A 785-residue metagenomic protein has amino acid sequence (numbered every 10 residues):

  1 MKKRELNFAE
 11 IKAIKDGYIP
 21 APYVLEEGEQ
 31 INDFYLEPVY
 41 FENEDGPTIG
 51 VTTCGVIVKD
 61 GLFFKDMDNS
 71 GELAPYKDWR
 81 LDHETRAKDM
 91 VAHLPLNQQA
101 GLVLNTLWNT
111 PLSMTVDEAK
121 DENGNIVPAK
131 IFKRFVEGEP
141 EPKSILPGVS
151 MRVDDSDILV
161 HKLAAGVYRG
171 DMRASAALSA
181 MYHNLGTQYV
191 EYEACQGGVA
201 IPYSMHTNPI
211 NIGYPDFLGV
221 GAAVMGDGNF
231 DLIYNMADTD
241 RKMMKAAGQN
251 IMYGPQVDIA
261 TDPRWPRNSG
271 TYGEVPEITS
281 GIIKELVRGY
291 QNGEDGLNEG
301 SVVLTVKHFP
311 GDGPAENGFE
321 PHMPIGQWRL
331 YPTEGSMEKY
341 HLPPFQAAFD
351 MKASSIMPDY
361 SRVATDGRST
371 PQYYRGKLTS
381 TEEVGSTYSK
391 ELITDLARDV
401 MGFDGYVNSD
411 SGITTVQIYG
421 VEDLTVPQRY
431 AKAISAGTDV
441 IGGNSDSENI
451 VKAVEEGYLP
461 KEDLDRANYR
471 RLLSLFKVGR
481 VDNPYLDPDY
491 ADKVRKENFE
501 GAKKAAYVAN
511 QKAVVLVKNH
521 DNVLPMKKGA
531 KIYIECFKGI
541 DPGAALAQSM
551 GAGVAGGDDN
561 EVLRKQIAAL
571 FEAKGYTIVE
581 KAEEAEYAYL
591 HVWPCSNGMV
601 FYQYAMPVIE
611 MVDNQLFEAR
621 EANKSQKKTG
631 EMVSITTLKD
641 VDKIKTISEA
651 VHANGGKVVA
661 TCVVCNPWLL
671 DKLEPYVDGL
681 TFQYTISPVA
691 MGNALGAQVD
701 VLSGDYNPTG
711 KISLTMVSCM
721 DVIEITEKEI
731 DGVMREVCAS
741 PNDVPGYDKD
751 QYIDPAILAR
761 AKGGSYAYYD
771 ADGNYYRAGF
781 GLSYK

Functional and structural regions predicted by a protein language model:
M1-G61, M67, E122-G148, R152-D155 (+10 more regions): C-terminal non-catalytic regions of proteins with extracellular/luminal or membrane-system context
L6-K12, P22-L25, F34-L36, V58 (+11 more regions): Active-site-adjacent structural elements in enzyme catalytic domains
K88-Q99, L104-L112, Q188-E193, R241-N250 (+13 more regions): Sec-exported extracytoplasmic/periplasmic mature domains
L104, P147-V149, Y168-M172, I201-T207 (+6 more regions): Hydrophobic faces of well-ordered beta-strands that scaffold small-molecule active sites in alpha/beta enzyme cores
T106-L112, A174-L178, P209-G213, I251-M252 (+10 more regions): Solvent-exposed loop/turn segments at secondary-structure junctions within structured extracellular/periplasmic domains
G170-A174, F217-L232, P263-I282, F319-K339 (+5 more regions): Glycine-rich tight-turn/loop motif centered on a GG-T
Q188-A194, N229, E274-G443, S447-K452 (+2 more regions): Second-shell residues forming the walls of enzyme active-site clefts
S355-P358, G402-S409, V440-G443, P460-R466 (+4 more regions): Acidic/polar loop patches that form or flank catalytic/metal-binding clefts of enzymes that bind anionic ligands
